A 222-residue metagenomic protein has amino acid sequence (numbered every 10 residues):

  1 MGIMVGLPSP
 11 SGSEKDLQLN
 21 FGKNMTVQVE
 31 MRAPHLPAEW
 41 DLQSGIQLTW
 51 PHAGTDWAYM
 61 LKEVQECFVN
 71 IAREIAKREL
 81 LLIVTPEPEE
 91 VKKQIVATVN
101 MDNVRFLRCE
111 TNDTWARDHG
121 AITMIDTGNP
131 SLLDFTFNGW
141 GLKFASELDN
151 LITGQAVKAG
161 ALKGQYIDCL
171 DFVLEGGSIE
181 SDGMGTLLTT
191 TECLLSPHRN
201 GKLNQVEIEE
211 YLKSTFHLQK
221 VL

Functional and structural regions predicted by a protein language model:
M1-P10: N-terminal export signals
G12-K15: A cross-taxon signal for low-complexity, glycine/charged-rich
L17, F21-L222: The feature marks the mature, well-folded catalytic cores of soluble enzymes
